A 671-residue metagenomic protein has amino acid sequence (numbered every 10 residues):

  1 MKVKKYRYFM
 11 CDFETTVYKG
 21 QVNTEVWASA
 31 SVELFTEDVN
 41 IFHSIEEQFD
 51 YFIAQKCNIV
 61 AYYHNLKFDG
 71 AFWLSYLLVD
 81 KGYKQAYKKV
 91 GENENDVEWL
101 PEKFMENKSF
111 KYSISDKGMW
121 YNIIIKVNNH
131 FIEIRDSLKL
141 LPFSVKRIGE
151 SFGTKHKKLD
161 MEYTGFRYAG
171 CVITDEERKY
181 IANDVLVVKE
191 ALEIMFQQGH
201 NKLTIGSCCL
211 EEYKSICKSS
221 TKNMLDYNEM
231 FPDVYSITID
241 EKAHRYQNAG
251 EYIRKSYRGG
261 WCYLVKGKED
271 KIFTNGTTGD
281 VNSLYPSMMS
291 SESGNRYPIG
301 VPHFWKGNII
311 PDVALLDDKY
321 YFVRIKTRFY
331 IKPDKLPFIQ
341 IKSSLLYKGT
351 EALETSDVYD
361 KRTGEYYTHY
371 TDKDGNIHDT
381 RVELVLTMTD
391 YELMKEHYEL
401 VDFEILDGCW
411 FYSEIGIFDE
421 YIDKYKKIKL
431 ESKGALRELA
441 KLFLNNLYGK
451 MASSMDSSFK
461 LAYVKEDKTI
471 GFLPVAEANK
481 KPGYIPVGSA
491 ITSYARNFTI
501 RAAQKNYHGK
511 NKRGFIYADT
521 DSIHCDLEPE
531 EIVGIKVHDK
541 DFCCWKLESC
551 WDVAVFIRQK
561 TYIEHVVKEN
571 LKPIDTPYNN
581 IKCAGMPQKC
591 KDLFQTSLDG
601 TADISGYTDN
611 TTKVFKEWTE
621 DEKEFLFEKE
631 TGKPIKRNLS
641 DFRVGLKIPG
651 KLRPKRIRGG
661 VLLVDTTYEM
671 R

Functional and structural regions predicted by a protein language model:
K2-R7, K19-R671: Conserved acidic
D12-K19: Ser/Thr-glycine-rich phosphate-binding loops at phosphate-binding pockets of nucleotides, nucleotide cofactors
